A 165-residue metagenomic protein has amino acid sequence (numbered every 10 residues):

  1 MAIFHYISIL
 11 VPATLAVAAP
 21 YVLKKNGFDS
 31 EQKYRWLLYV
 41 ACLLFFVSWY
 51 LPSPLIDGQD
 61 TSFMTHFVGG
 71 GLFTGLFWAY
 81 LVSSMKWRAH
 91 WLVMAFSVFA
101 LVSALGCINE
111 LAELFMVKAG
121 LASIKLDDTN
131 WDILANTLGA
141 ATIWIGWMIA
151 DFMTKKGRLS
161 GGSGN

Functional and structural regions predicted by a protein language model:
M1-K125, L138-N165: Bulky hydrophobic segments
K125-L134: Short aromatic-rich membrane-water interface segments that cap or initiate transmembrane helices in multi-pass membrane
